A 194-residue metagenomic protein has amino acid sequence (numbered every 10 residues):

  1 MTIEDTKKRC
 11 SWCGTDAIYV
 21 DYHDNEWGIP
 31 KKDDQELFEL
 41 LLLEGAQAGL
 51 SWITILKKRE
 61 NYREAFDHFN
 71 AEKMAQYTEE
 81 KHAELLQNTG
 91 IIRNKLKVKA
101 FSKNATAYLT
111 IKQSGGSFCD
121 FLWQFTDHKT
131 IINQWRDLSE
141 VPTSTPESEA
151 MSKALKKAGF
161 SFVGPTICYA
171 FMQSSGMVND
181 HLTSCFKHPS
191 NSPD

Functional and structural regions predicted by a protein language model:
M1-D194: HhH-family (HhH-GPD) DNA N-glycosylase catalytic core used in base-excision repair
